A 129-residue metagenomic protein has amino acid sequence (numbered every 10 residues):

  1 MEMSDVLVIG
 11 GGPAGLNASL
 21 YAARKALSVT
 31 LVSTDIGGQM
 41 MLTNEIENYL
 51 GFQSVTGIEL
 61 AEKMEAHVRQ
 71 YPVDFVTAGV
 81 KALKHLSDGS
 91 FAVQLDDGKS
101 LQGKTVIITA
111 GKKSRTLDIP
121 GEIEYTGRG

Functional and structural regions predicted by a protein language model:
M1-I9, T30, G37, F75-G129: FAD-binding core/adjacent interface of flavoenzyme oxidoreductases
D5-T30: N-terminal Rossmann-like FAD-binding beta1-loop-alpha1 element of flavoenzymes
L16-L20, A66, I108: A broad detector of short, well-ordered amphipathic alpha-helices that serve as recognition/interaction surfaces
L16-N17, G37-Q39: Short N-terminal binding/cap micro-motifs at the start of the first secondary-structure element
A22-A23, N44-E47, P120-E124: Short, glycine/charged-enriched secondary-structure capping and boundary segments
M41-S100: N-terminal Rossmann-like dinucleotide/flavin-binding domain of flavoprotein oxidoreductases that bind FAD/FMN
